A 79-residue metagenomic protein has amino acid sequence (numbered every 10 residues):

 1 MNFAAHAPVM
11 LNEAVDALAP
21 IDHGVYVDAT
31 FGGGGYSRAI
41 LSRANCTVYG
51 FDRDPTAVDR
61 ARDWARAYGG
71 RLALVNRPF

Functional and structural regions predicted by a protein language model:
M1-H23: S-adenosyl-L-methionine
D22-G32: Conserved class I S-adenosyl-L-methionine
G33, T56-A57: Conserved short alpha-helix immediately C-terminal to the canonical SAM/SAH-binding motif I of Rossmann-like
G33-N45: Conserved SAM-binding loop of SAM-dependent methyltransferases across substrates and taxa, primarily the Class I
T47-D52: Conserved SAM-binding motif I beta-strand of class I
A61-R62: Conserved SAM-binding loop
A65: Conserved hydrophobic residues forming the short capping helix/wall of the S-adenosyl-L-methionine
Y68-F79: Conserved SAM-binding strand-loop segment of SAM-dependent methyltransferases
